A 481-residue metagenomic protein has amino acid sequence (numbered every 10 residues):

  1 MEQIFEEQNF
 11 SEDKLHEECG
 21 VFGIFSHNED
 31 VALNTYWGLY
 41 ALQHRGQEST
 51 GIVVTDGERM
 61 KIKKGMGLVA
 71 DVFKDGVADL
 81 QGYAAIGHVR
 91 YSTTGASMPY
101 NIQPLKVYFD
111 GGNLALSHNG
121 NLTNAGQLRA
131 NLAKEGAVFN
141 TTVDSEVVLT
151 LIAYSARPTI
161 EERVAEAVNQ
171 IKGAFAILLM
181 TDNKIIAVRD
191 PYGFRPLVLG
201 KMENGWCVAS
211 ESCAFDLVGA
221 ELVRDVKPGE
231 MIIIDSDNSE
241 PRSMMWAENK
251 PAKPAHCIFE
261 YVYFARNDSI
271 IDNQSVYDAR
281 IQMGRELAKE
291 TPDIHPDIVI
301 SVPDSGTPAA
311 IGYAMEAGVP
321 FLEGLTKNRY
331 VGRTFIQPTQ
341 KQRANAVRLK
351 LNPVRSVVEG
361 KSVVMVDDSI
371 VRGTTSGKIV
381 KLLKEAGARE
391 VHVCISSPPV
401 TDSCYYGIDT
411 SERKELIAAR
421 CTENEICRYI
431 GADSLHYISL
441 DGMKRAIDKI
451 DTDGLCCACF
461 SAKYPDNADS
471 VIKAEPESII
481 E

Functional and structural regions predicted by a protein language model:
M1-P228, I233-D297, V302, E390: Conserved short alpha-helical segments that host acidic/polar catalytic motifs at enzyme active sites
V31, T93-T94, N124, F194-R195 (+7 more regions): Flexible loop/turn segments at secondary-structure boundaries
N101-I102, Y154-R157, I336-K341, G407-I408 (+1 more regions): Short, surface-exposed amphipathic charged segments that create phosphate/polyanion-binding patches used for binding
S117, M180, V188-R189, G200 (+11 more regions): Generic beta-strand/beta-sheet core signal
A137, R157-P158, P292-P296, M315-L322 (+2 more regions): Secondary-structure transition/capping motifs at alpha-helix termini and the adjoining loop/turn into the next element
E166, A214, E221, G229-E230 (+4 more regions): Phosphate/diphosphate-binding loops
V168, N183-K184, G219-D225, G324 (+1 more regions): PRPP-dependent phosphoribosyltransferase catalytic core
G318-V364, G373-T374, T401-D409: Short, glycine/charge-rich flexible loops or terminal/linker lids adjacent to PRPP-binding catalytic cores
